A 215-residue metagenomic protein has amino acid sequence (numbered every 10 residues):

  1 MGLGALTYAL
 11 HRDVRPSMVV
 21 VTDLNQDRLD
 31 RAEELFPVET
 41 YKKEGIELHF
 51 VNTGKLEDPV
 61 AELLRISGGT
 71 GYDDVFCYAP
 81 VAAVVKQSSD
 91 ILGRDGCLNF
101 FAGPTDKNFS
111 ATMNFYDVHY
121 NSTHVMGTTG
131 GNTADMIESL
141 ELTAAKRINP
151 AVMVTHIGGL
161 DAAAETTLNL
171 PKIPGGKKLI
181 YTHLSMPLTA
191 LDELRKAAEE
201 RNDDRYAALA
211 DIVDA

Functional and structural regions predicted by a protein language model:
L3: Residues forming the Rossmann-fold NAD(P)(H) cofactor-binding site
L6, L10-V84: Adenosine-nucleotide cofactor-binding segment
S17, G96-C97: Glycine-centered, small-residue-biased loops immediately flanking beta-strands in adenine/cofactor-binding cores
E34, E39, E57-A61, K86-D90 (+1 more regions): C-terminal hydrophobic helical "lid"/dimerization subdomain of Rossmann-like NAD(P)H-dependent oxidoreductases
L48, G54-L56, A102-K107, G130: Short, acidic/turn-prone active-site loops that include or flank metal/cofactor- and phosphate-binding residues
A82-K86, D90, A102-S122, A134-E138: Rossmann-fold NAD(P)-binding glycine/threonine-rich loop
L92-R94: Helix-to-beta-strand junctions that scaffold the AdoMet/dcAdoMet cofactor pocket in Class I SAM-dependent enzymes
F100, Y120-G127, P150-A151: Short beta-alpha connecting loops at secondary-structure transitions that line or flank enzyme active sites
